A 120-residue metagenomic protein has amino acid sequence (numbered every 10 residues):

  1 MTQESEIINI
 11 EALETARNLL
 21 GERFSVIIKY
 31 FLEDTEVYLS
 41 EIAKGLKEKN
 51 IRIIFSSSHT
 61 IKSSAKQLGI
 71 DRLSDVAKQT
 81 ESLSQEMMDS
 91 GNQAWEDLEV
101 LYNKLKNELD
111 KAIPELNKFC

Functional and structural regions predicted by a protein language model:
M1-I7, E22-E33, S64-S82, M87-C120: Amphipathic, coiled-coil-like alpha-helical segments
I10-L13, L39, S58: Residue-level signal for cytosolic alpha-helical hairpin/rod architecture
L13-E22: Short hinge/gating elements
I61: An anion-binding catalytic pocket shared by soluble metabolic enzymes
